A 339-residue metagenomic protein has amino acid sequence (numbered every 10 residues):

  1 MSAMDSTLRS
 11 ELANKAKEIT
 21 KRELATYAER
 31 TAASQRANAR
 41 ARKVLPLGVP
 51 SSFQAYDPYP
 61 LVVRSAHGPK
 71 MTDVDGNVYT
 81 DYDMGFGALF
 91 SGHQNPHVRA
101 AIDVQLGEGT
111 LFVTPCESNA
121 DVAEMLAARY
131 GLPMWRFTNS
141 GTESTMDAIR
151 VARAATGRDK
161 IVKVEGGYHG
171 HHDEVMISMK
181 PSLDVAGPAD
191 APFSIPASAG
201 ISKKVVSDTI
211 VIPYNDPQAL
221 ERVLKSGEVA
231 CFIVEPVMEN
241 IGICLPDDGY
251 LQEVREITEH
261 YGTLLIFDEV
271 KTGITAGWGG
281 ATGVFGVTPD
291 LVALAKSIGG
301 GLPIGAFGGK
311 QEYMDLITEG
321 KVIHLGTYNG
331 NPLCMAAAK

Functional and structural regions predicted by a protein language model:
S2-K339: Conserved N-terminal phosphate-binding loop of PLP-dependent enzymes in the Aspartate aminotransferase
